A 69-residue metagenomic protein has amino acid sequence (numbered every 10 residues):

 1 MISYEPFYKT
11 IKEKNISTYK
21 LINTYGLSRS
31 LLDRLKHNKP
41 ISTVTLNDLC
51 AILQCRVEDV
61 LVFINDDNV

Functional and structural regions predicted by a protein language model:
M1-K20: A short, Lys/Arg-rich alpha-helix, primarily the initiator
K9-T10, R34, L61-V69: Short, charged recognition helix plus adjacent turn of helix-turn-helix-like nucleic-acid-binding domains
K12, H37-P40: Short amphipathic helical patch at the helix-1/turn junction of helix-turn-helix
K12, N23, A51: Alpha-helical residues within the helix-turn-helix
N15-D33: Short alpha-helical DNA-recognition segment
L31-R34, T45-D48, D59: Residue-level recognition of specific faces of alpha-helices
K39-A51: Short, basic-rich loop-to-helix N-cap that marks the start of a DNA-contacting helix
